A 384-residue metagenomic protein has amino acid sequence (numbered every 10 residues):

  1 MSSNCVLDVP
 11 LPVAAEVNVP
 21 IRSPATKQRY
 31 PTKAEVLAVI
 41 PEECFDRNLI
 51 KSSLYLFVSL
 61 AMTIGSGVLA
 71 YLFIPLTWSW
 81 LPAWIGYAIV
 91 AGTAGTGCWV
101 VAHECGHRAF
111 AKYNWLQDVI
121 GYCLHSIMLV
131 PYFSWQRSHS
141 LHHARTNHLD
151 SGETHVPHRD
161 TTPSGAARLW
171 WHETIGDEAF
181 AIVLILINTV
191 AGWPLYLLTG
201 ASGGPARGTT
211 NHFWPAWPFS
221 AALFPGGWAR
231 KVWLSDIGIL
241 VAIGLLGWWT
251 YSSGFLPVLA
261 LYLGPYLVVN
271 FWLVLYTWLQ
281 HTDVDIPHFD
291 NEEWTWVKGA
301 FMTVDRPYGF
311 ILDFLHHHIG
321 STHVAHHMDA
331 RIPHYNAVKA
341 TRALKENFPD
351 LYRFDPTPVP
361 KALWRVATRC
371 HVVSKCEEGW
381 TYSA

Functional and structural regions predicted by a protein language model:
M1-T93, H125-L263, Y335-A384: Non-catalytic, topology-defining segments of multipass membrane proteins
V68, F73, W84-A88, A94-A111 (+2 more regions): General structural concept
G95-N114, W135-H148, Y276, Q280-V284 (+1 more regions): Acidic (Asp/Glu-rich) catalytic motifs at the cytosolic membrane interface
G208-S235, W278-L315, H323: Multipass alpha-helical transmembrane domains of eukaryotic endomembrane proteins
V258, Y262-I286: Aromatic-lined glycan-binding groove of carbohydrate-active enzymes
Y266-V268, T282-V284, D290-T295, V338-N347: Active/binding-pocket-proximal capping segment
F314-N347: C-terminal, well-structured subdomains that either form a transmembrane helix-short loop-helix hairpin in multi-pass
